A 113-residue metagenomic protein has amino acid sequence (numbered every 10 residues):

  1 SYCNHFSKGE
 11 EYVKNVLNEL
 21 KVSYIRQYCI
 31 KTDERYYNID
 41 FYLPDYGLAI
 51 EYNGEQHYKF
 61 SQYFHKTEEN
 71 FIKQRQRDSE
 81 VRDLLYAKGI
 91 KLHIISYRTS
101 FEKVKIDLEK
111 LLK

Functional and structural regions predicted by a protein language model:
S1-K113: Nucleic-acid endo/exonuclease domains
